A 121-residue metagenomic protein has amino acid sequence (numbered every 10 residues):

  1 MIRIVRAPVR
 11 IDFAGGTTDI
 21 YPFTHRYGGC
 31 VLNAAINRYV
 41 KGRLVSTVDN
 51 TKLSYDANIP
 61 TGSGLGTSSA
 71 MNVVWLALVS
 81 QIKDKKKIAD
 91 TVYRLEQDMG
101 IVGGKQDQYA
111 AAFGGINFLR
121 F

Functional and structural regions predicted by a protein language model:
M1-D90, R94, F113-F121: ATP-binding N-lobe of GHMP and related small-molecule kinases
A89-A110: Conserved post-catalytic alpha-helical subdomain immediately downstream of the catalytic base and nucleotide-binding
